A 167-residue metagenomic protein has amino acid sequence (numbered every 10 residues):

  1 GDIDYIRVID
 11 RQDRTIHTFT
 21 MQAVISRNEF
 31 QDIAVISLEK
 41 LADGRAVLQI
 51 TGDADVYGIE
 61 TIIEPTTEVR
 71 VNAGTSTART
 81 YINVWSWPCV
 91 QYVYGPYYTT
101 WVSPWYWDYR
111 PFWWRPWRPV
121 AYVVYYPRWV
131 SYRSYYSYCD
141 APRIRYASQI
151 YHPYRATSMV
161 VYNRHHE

Functional and structural regions predicted by a protein language model:
G1-Y5, N28: Acidic, glycine-anchored loop motifs typical of Ca2+
Y5, I16-T18, D43-V47: A generic structural signal for beta-strand entry/edge sites
R7-D13: Sec/Tat-exported extracytoplasmic proteins
I9, T20-A23: S4-like RNA-binding module at protein N-termini
R14-H17, S26-N28: Short, cysteine-centered beta-strand-loop-beta hairpins and adjacent loop/turn segments enriched in charged/polar
T15-T18, Y57-I59: Extracytoplasmic/secreted cell-surface and envelope-processing proteins
A23-E167: Low-complexity segments
